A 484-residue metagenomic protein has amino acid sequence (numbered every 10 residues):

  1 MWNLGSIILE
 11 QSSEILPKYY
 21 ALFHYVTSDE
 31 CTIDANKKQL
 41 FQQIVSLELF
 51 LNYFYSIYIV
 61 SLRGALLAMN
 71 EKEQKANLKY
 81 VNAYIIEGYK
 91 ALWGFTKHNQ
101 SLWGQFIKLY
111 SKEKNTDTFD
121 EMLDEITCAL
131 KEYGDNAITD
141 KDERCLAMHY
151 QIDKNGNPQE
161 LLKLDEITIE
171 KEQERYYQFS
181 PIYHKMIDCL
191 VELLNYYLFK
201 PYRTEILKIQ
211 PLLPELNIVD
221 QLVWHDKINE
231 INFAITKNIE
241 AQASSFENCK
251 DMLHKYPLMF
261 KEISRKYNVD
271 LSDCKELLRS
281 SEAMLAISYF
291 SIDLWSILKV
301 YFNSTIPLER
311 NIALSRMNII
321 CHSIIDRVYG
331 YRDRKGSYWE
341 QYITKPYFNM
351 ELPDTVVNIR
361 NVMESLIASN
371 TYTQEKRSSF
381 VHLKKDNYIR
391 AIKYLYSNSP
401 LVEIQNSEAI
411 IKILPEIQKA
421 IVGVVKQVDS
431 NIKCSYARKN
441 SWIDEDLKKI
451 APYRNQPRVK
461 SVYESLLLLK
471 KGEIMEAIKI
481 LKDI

Functional and structural regions predicted by a protein language model:
M1-T139, G156-Y372, N387-I484: Amphipathic alpha-helical interface segments
D142-H149, E375-H382: Long, charged low-complexity segments
